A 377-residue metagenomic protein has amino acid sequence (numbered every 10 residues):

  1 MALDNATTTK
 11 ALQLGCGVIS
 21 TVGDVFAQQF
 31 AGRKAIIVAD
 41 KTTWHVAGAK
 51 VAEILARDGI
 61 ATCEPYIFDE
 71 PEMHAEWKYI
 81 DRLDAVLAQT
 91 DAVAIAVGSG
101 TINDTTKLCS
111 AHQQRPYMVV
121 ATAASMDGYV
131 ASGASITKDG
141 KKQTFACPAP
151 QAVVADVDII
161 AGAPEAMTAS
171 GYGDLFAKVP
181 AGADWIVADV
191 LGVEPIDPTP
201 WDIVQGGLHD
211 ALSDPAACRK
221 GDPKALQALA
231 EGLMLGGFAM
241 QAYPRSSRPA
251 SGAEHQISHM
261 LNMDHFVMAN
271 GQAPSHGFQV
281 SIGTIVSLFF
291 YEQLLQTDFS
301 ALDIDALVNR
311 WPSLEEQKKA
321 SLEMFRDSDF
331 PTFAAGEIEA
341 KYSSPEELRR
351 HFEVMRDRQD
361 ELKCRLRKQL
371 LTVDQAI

Functional and structural regions predicted by a protein language model:
M1-V93: ATP/NTP phosphate-donor binding region
D4-A6, Q29-F30, V86-Q89, S110 (+4 more regions): Solvent-exposed alpha-helices and their adjacent loops that cap or buttress functional pockets in soluble metabolic
V38-A39, G98, A155: Short beta-strand/turn micro-motifs composed of small residues that flank or help shape donor/cofactor-binding pockets
V46, D104, A163: Residues that form or flank phosphate/diphosphate-binding pockets in enzymes that use nucleotide phosphates
L87-C109, Q113-A123: A short, small-residue-rich loop immediately preceding and capping a beta-strand
A111-D210: A glycine/threonine-rich phosphate-anchoring loop and its flanking beta-alpha core in nucleotide/phosphate-binding
W201-Q359, L366-V373: Active-site segments that bind and position negatively charged phosphate/pyrophosphate groups
